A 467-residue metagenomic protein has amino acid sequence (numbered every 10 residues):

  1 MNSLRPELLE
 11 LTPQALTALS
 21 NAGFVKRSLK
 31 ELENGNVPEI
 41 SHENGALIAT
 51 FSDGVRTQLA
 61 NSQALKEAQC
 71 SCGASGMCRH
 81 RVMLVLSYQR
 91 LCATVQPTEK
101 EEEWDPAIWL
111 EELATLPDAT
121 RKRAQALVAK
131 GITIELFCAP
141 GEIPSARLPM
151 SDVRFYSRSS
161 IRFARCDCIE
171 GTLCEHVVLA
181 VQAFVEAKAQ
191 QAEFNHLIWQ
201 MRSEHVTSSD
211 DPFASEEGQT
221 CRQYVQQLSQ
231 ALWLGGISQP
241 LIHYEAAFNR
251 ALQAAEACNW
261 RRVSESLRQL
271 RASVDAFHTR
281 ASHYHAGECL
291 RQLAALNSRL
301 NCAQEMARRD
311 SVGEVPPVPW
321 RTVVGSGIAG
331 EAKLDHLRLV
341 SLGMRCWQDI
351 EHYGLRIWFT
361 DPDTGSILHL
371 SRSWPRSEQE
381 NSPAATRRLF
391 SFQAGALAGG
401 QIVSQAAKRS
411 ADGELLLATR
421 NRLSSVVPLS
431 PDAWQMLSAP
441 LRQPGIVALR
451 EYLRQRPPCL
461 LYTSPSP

Functional and structural regions predicted by a protein language model:
M1-P467: Long, low-complexity, compositionally biased intrinsically disordered regions
